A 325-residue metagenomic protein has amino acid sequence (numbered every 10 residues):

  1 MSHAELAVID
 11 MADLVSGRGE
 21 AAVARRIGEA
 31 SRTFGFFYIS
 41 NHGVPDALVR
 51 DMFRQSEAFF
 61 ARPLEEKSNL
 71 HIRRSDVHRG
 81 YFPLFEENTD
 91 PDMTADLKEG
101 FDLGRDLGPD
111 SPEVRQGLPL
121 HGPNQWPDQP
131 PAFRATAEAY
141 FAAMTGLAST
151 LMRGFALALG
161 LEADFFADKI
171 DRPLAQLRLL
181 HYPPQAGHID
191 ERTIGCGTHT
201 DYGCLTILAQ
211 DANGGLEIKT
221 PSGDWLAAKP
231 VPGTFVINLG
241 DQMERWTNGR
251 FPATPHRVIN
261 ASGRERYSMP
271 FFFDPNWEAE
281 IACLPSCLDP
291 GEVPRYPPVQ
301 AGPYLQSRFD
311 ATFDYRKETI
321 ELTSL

Functional and structural regions predicted by a protein language model:
M1-L325: Peripheral, non-catalytic segments flanking oxidoreductase cores
